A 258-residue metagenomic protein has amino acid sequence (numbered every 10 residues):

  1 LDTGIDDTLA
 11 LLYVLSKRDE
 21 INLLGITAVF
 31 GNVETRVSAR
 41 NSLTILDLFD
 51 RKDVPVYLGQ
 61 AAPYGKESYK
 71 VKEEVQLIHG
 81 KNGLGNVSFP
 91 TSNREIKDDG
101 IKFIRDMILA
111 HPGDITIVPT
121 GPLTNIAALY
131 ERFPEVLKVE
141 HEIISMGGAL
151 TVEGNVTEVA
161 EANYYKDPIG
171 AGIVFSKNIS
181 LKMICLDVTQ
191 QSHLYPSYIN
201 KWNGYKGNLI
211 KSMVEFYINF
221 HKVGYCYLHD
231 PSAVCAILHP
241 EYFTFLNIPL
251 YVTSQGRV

Functional and structural regions predicted by a protein language model:
L1-T44, R51-K52, E67, K81-N82 (+1 more regions): Active-site histidine-anchored catalytic micro-motif
Y13-L23, A162-I169, I184-V258: Conformational coupling and interaction surfaces
L48-F49, I237: Alpha-helical structural context
V56, V174, V234: A residue-level signal for conserved active-site and pocket-lining positions in enzyme catalytic cores
L58-Q60: A conserved beta-strand->alpha-helix junction
Y64: Feature marks short, surface-exposed loop/turn motifs that line or immediately flank catalytic pockets and channel
E73-V75: Large eukaryotic, non-enzymatic subunits of multiprotein complexes that serve as scaffolds/tethers, characterized by
